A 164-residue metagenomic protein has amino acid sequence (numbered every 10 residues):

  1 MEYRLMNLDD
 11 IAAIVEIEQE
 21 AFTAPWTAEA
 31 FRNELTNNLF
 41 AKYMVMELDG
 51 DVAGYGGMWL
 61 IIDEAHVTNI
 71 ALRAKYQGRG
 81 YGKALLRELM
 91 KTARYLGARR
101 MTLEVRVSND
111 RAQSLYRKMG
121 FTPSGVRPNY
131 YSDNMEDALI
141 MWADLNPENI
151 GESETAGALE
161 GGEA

Functional and structural regions predicted by a protein language model:
E2-R79, L86-L96, D144-I150, E154-A164: Acetyl-CoA-dependent GNAT
Y3, G78, E104-V105, P123: Conserved SAM-binding loop
A28, R32, V107, Y130-Y131: Conserved beta-strand edge residues that scaffold enzyme active sites
R73, Q77, R106-S108, D133: Residue-level recognition of the GNAT/N-acetyltransferase active site
L86, N109-A112, N129-N134: Short glycine/proline-centered loop/turn elements that form peptide/ligand docking sites
A93-E104, R127: Conserved GNAT acetyl-CoA-binding A-motif
E104, R117, T122-I140: Conserved catalytic-core motifs of GNAT/GCN5-like acyltransferases
